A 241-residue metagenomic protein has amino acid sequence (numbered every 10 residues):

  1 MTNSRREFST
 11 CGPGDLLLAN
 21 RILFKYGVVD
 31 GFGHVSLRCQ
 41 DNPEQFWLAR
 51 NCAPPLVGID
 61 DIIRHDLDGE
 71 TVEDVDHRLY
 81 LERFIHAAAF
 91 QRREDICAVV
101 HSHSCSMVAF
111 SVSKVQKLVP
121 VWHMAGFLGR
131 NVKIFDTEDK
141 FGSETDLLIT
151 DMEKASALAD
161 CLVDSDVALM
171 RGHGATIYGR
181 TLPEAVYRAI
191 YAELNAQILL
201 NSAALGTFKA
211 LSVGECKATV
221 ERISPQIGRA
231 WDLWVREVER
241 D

Functional and structural regions predicted by a protein language model:
M1-D241: Glycine-rich flexible loops
